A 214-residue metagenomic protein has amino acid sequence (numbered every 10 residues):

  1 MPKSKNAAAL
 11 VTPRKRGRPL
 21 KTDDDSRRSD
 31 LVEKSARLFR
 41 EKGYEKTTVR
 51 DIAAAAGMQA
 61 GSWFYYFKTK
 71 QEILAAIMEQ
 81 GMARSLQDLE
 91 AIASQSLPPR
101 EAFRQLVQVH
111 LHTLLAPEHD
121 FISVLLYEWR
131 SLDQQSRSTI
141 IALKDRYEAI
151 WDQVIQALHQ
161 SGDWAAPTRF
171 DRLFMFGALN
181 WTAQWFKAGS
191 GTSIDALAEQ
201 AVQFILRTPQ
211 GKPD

Functional and structural regions predicted by a protein language model:
M1-S26, S96, P213-D214: N-terminal intrinsically disordered/low-complexity leader segments
S4-N6, A165-Q184, A196-T208: Hydrophobic alpha-helical segments that form the core of small-molecule binding pockets and/or dimer interfaces
D30, K34, L38-E72, A76: Helix-turn-helix
E41-E45, Q95-S96, P117, S161: Short coil/turn segments at alpha/beta junctions that flank glycine-rich nucleotide-binding fingerprints
A76, E90-D120: Hydrophobic alpha-helical connector segments
A83-Q87, V124, Q134-Q160, R169-L173 (+1 more regions): Amphipathic alpha-helical packing segments from all-alpha helical-bundle domains
L115-Q135, Q184: Amphipathic alpha-helical segments used for helix-helix packing
